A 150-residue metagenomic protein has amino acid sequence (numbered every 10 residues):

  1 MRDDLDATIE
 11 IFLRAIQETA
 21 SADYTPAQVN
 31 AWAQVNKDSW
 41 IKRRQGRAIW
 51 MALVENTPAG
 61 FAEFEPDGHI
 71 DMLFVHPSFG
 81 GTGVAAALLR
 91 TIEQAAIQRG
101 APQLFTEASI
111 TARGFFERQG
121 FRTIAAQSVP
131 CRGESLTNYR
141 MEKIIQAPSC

Functional and structural regions predicted by a protein language model:
R2, E10-G80, L89-T91, A95 (+3 more regions): Acetyl-CoA-dependent GNAT
P58, T123-A125: Residue-level detector of beta-propeller blades
G83: Conserved G/P- and acidic residue-centered "switch" motifs that form tight phosphate/ATP-binding loops in soluble
T91, R118-Q119: Alpha-helical structural signal in soluble globular domains
P102, R122: Short acidic/polar active-site loop segments enriched in Thr and Asp
E107-R113, Q119, A126-C150: C-terminal "cap" of GNAT-fold acetyltransferases
